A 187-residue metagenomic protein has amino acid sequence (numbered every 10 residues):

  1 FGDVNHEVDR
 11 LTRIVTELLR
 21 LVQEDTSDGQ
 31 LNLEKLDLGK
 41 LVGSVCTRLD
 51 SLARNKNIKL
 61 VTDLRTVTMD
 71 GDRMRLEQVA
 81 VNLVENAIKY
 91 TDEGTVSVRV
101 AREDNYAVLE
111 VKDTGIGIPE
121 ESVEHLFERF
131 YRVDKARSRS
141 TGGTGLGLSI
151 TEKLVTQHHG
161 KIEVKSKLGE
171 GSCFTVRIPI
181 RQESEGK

Functional and structural regions predicted by a protein language model:
H6-L11: Short alpha-helical segment of the dimerization/phosphotransfer core of two-component systems
T26-L31, L64, T68-M74: Conserved micro-motifs of the catalytic ATP-binding
N32-D50, V100: A conserved beta-strand-to-alpha-helix junction within the catalytic ATP-binding
L38, G117-E128: Short helix N-cap motif at coil->helix boundaries in the Bergerat
A87-I88: Short helix-loop "hinge" at the ATP-lid/N-box region of the Bergerat-fold HATPase_c
G94, H159-G160: Conserved glycine-rich
T95-N105: Short beta-strand/loop element within the Bergerat-fold HATPase_c
